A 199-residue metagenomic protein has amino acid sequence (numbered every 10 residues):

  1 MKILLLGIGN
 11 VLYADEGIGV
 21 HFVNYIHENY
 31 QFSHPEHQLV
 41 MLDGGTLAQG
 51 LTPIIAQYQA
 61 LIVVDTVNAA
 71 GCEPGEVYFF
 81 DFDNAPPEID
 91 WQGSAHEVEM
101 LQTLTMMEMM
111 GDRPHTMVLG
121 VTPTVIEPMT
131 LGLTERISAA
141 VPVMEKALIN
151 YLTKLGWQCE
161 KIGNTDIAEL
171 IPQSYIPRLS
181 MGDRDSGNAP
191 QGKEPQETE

Functional and structural regions predicted by a protein language model:
I3-L6, V11-N84, C159: Nucleotide and nucleotide-moiety/phosphate-recognizing core
G7, C72-G75, G93, P128 (+1 more regions): Residue-level signal for pocket-adjacent positions within structured domains
N10, A14, W91, A95 (+2 more regions): Short alpha-helix boundary/capping segments
N10-V11, A85-P87, T124-E127: A short, flexible beta-alpha/helix-coil linker loop
G17, H21, T46, A95-L101 (+2 more regions): Conserved active-site and cofactor/substrate-binding residues in soluble primary-metabolism enzymes
V67-T116: Helix-loop-strand module that forms the ligand-binding subsite of alpha/beta enzymes
M100-G192: Phosphate-binding/catalytic loops
